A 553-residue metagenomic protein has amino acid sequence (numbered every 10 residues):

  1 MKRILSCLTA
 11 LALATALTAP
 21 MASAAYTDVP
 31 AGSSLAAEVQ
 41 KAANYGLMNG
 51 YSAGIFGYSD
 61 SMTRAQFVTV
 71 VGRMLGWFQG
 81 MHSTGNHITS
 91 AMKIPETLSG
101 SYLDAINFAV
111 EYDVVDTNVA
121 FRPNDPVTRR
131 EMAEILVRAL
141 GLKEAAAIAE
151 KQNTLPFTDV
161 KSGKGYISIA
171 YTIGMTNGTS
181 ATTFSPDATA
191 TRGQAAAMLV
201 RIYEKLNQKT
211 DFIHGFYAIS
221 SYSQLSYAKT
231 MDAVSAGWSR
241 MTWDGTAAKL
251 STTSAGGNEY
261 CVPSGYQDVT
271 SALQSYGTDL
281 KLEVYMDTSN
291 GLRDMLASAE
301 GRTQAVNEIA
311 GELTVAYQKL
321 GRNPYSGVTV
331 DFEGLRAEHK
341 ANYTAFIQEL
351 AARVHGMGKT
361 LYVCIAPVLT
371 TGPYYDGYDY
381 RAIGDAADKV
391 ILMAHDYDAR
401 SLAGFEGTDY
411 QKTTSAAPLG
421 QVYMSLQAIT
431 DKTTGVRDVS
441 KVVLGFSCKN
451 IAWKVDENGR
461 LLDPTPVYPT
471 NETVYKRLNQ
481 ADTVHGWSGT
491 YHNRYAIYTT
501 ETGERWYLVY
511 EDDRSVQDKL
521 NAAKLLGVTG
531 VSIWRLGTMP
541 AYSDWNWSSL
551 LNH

Functional and structural regions predicted by a protein language model:
I4, L11, T15-A37, N44 (+5 more regions): Feature responds to low-complexity, polar/acidic, surface-exposed segments characteristic of secreted/exported proteins
K209-I309: Glycan-recognition patch characteristic of GH18 chitinases/ENGases and related GlcNAc/peptidoglycan-binding proteins
F216-T230, A299-G321, G372-Y380, E511-K524: Short, acidic/polar
V234, V330, V390, L444 (+2 more regions): Conserved, mostly hydrophobic/aromatic
W243-S264, H339-V474: Substrate-binding surface in catalytic domains of secreted glycosidases
E308-N342, L392-S401: Active-site groove signature of glycoside hydrolases
K441, F446-K519, L551: Glycan-binding loop/region signatures in secreted carbohydrate-active enzymes
K519-H553: Acidic/aromatic/glycine-rich contiguous surface patches that form carbohydrate-binding/processing clefts and analogous
